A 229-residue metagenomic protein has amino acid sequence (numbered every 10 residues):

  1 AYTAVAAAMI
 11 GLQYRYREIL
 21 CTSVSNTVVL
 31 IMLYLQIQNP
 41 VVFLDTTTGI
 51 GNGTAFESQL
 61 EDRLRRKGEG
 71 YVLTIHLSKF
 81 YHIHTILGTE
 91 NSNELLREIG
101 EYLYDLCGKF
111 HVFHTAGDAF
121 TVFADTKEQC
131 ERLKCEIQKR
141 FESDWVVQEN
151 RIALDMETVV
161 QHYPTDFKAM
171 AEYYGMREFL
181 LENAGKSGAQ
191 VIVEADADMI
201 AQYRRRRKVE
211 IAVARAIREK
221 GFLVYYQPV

Functional and structural regions predicted by a protein language model:
A1-F43: Interfacial "cap-and-anchor" motif at the non-cytosolic start of specific transmembrane alpha-helices
V24, N52, S92, C130 (+2 more regions): The cytosolic transmitter module of two-component sensor histidine kinases
P40-N52: A cytosolic-side transmembrane-helix exit/cap motif
G49-Y71, S78-Y104, F113-G117, K127-C135 (+1 more regions): Conserved long alpha-helical elements within nucleotide-processing catalytic cores of c-di-GMP signaling and class III
F56, F120, L223: Hydrophobic scaffolding residues in well-structured cytosolic catalytic/regulatory domains that bind or process
L73-L77, V160-H162: Short hydrophobic alpha-helical segments used for membrane anchoring or interfacial signaling
F113-F123, R140, D144-E182, S187-D196: A short glycine-enriched loop-to-beta-strand structural element that forms part of the catalytic core of nucleotide
R205-V229: Active-site core of bacterial EAL-family cyclic-dinucleotide phosphodiesterase domains
